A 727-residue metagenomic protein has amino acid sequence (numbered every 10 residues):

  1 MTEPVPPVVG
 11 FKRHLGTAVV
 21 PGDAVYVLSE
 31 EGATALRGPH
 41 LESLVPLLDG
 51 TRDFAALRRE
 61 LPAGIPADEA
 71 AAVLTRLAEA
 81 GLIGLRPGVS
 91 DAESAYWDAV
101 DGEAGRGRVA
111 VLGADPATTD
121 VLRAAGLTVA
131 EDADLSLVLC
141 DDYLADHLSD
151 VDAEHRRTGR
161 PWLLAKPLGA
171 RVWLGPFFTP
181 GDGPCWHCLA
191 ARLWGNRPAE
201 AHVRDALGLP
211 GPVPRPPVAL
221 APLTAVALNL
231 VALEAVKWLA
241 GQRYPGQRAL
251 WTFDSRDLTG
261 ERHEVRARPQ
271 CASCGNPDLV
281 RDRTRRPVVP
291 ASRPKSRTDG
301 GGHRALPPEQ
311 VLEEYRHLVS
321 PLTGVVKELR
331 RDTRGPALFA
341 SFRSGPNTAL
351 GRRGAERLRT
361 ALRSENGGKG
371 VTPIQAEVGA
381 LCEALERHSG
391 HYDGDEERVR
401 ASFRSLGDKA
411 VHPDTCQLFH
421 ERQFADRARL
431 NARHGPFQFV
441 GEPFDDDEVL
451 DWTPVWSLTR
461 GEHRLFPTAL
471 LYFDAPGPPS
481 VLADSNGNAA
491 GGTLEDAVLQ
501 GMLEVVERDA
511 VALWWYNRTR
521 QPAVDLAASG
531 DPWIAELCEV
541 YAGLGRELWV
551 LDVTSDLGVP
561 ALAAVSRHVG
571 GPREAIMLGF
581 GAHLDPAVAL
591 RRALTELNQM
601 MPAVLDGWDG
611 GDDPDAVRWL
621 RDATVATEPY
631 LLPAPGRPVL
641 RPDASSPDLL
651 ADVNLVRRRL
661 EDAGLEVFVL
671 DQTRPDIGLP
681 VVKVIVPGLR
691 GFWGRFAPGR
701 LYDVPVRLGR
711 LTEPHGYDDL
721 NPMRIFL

Functional and structural regions predicted by a protein language model:
M1-G32: Long, low-complexity, charged/polar intrinsically disordered regions in eukaryotic proteins
D23, S29-V129, L164, R171-P180 (+2 more regions): Long, charge-rich, low-complexity alpha-helical segments
A63, R76, T259-L727: Helix-biased "structured C-terminal domain" signature
L74, T119, L148-R156, C538 (+1 more regions): Short amphipathic alpha-helical segments and helix-helix/interface helices
V121, A133-A227, K237-Q242, D254-R286: E1/E1-like adenylate-forming module used to activate ubiquitin-like modifiers and sulfur-carrier proteins
V129, W162-L163, L548, V667: Hydrophobic beta-strand scaffold residues
L230-W238, C382: Short glycine/serine- and small hydrophobic-enriched flexible loop segments
R248-D254: Polybasic (Lys/Arg-rich)
